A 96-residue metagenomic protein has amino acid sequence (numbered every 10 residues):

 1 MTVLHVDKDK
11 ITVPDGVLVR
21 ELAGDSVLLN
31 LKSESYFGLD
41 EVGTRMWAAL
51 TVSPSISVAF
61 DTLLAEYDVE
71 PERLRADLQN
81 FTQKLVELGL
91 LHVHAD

Functional and structural regions predicted by a protein language model:
M1-S26: Long, low-complexity, charged/polar intrinsically disordered regions in eukaryotic proteins
L22, S35-D96: Long, charge-rich, low-complexity alpha-helical segments
